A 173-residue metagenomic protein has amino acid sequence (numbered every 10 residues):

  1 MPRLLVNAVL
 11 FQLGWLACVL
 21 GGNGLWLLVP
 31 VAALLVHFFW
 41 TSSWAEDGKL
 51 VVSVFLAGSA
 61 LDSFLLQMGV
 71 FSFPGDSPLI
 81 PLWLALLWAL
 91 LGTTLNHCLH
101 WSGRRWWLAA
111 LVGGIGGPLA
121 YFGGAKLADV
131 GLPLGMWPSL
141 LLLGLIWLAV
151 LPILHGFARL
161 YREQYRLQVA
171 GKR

Functional and structural regions predicted by a protein language model:
M1-R173: Aromatic-rich, lipid-facing transmembrane alpha helices and their immediate juxtamembrane interface loops in integral
